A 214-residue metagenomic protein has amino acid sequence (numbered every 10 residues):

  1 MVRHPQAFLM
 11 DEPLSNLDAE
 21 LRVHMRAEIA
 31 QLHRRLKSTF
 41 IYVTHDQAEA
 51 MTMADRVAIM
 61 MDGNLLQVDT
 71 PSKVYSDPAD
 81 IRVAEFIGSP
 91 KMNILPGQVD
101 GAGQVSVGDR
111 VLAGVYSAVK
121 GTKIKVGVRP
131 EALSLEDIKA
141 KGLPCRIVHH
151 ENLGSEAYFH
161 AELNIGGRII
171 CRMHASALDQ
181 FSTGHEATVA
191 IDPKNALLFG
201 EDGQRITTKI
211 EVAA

Functional and structural regions predicted by a protein language model:
M1-R3, R22, L66, K91 (+3 more regions): Short, flexible micro-motifs
M1-R82: ABC ATPase nucleotide-binding domains
A7, Q47, I87, A175-A177: Short loop or secondary-structure boundary microenvironments that flank and position key functional residues
M51-R56, M61-G63, R82, I87 (+2 more regions): Short low-complexity stretches enriched in small and charged residues
P71-A102: ABC transporter nucleotide-binding domain
P90-I94, A102-A214: Non-catalytic connector elements of ABC transporters
